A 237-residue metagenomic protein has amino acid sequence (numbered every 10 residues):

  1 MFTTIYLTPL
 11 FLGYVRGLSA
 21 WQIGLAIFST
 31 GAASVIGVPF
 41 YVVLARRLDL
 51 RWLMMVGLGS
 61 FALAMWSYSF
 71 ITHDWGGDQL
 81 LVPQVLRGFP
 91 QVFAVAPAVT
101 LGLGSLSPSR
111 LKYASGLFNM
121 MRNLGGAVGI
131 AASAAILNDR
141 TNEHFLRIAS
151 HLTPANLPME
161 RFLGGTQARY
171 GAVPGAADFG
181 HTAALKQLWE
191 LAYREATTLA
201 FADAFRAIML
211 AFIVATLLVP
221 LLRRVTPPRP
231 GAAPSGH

Functional and structural regions predicted by a protein language model:
M1-Y113, P230-H237: Transmembrane core module of solute transporters
A33-S34, M121, G125: MFS transmembrane alpha-helix packing/gate-lining sites
V85, M120-M121: Short, conserved, surface-exposed binding loops centered on an aromatic residue
G116-F118: Small-residue-rich hydrophobic segments that form or flank transmembrane alpha-helices in multi-pass membrane proteins
N123-V214, L218-R224, R229-H237: Hydrophobic transmembrane architecture of multi-pass small-molecule transporters
